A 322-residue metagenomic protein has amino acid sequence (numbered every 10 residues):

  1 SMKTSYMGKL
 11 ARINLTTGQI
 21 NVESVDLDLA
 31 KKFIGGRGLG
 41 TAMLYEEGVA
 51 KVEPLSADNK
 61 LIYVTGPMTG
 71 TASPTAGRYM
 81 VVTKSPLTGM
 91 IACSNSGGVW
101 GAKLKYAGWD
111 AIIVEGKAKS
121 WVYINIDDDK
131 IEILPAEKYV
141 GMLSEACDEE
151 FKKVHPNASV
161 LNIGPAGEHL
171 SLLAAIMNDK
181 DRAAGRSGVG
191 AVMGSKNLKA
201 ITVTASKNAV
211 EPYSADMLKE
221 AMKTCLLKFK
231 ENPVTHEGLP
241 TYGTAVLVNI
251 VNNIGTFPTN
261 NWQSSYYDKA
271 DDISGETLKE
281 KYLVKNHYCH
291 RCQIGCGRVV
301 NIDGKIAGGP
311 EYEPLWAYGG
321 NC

Functional and structural regions predicted by a protein language model:
M2-N95, V99-C322: Intrinsically disordered, low-complexity segments enriched in small residues
